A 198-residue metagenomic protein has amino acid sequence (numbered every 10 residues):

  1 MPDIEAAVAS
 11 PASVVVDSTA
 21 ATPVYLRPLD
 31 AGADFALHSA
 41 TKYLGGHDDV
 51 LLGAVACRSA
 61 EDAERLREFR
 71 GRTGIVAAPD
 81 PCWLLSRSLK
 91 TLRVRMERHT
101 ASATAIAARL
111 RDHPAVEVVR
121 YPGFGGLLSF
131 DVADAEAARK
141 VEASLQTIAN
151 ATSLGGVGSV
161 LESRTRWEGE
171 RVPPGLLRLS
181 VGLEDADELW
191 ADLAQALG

Functional and structural regions predicted by a protein language model:
M1-A115, R120: Conserved PLP-enzyme active-site core in the AAT-like
P2-E5, R95, S159-G198: PLP-dependent enzyme catalytic core of the Aspartate aminotransferase-like
Y43-G45, D49, T152-L161: FAD-binding core of FAD-dependent oxidoreductases, characterized by glycine-rich FAD pyrophosphate-binding loops
L66, R139-Q146, A191-L197: Short amphipathic alpha-helices in soluble, non-transmembrane regions that often serve as interface/regulatory elements
T73-G74, S144-G155, A196-G198: A common structural junction motif
L85-V94, G126-A133, L177-G182: Short, well-ordered beta-strand elements within core beta-sheets of diverse protein domains
R87, T104-Q146, V160-R171: Conserved small-domain helix->loop->beta segment predominantly found in fold-type I
